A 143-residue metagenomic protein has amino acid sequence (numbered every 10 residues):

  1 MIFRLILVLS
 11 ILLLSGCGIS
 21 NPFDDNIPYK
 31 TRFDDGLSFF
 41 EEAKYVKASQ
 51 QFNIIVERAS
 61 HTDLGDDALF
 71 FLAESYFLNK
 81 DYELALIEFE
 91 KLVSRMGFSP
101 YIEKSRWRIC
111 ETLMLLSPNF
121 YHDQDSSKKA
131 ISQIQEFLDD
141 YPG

Functional and structural regions predicted by a protein language model:
M1-C17: Sec-dependent bacterial lipoprotein signal peptides
L13-G143: Acidic, polar-rich low-complexity tracts and alpha-helical solenoid repeat scaffolds
